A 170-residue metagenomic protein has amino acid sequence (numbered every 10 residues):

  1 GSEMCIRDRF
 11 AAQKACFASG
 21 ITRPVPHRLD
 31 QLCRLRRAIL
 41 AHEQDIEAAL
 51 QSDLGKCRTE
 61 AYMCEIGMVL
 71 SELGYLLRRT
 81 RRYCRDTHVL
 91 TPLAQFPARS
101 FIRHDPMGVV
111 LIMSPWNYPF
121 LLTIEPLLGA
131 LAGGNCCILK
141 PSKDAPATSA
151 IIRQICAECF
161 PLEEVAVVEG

Functional and structural regions predicted by a protein language model:
S2, I6-F101: N-terminal Rossmann-like NAD(P)+-binding subdomain of aldehyde/semialdehyde dehydrogenases
L93-G170: Rossmann-like NAD(P) dinucleotide-binding subdomain of oxidoreductase/dehydrogenase enzymes
